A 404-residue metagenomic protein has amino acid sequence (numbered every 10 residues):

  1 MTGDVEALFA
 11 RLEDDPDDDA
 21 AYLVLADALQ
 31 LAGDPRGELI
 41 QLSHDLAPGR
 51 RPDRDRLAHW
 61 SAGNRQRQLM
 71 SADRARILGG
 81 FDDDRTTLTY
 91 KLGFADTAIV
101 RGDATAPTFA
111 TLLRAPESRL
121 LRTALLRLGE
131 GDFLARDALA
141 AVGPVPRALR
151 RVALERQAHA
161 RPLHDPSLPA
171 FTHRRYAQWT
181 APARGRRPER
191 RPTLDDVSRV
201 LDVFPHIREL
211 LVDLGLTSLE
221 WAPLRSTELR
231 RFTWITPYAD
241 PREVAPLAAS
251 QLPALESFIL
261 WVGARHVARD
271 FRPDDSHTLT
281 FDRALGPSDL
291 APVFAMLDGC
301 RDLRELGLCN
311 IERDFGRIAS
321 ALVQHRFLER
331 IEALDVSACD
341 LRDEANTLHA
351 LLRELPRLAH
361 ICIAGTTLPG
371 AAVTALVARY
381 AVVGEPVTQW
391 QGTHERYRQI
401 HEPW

Functional and structural regions predicted by a protein language model:
M1-D14: CRL adaptor-proximal regions
E38-Q41, G49-L69: N-terminal accessory alpha/beta regions
A75-I77, F81-D84, F94-T108, L113-P116 (+12 more regions): Concave beta-strand-loop units of leucine-rich repeat
